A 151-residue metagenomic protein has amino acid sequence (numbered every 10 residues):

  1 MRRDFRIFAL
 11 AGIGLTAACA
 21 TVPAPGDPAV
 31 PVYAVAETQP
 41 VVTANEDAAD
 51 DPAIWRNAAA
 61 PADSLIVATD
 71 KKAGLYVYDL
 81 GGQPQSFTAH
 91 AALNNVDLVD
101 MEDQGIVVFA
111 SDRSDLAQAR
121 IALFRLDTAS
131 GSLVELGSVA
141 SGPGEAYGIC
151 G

Functional and structural regions predicted by a protein language model:
M1-A9: Bacterial N-terminal signal peptides that target proteins for export
T16-A18: C-terminal motif of bacterial Sec signal peptides marking the signal peptidase cleavage site
A20-G151: Sequence/structural signature of beta-propeller domains
